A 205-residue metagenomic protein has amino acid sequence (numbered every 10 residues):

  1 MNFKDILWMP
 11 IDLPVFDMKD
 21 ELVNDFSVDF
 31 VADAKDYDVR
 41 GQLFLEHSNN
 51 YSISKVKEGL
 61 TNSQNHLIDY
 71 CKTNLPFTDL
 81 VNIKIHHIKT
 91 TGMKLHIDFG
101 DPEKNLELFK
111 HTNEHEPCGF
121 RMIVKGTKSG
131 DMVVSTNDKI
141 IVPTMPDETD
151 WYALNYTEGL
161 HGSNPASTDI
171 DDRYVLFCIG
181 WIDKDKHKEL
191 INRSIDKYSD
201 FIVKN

Functional and structural regions predicted by a protein language model:
M1-I85: Non-heme Fe(II)/2-oxoglutarate
K4-W8, P117, D171-R173: A general secondary-structure signal for short beta-strands and their flanking turns/coil in non-transmembrane regions
L13, V124, C178-I182: Short beta-strand-to-loop capping motifs
V15-D17, T91, D101-E103, K128 (+3 more regions): Residues that cap or initiate secondary-structure elements
G41, I97, S194-D196: Positively charged, low-complexity intrinsically disordered regions
F77-E158: Catalytic core of non-heme Fe(II) oxygenases with the double-stranded beta-helix
G130-N205: Catalytic core of Fe(II)/2-oxoglutarate
